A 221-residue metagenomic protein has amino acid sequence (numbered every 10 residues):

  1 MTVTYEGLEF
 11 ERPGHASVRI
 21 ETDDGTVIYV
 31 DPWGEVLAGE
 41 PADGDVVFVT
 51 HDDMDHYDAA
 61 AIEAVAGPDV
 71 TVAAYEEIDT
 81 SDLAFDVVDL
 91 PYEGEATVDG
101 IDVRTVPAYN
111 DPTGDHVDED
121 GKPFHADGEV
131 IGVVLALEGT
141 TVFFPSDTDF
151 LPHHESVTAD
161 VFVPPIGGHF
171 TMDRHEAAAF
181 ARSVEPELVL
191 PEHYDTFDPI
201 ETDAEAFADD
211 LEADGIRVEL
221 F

Functional and structural regions predicted by a protein language model:
M1-P41, D89-V157: Core dinuclear metal-dependent hydrolase active-site scaffold
T2, V88-V98, R182-F221: Binuclear metal-ion centers of metallo-dependent hydrolases, dominated by the metallo-beta-lactamase
P32-T80, T158-V163: Active-site metal-binding motif and surrounding structural segment of the metallo-beta-lactamase
E35-A38, D53-Y57, D79-S81, G94-A96 (+4 more regions): Active-site environment of divalent metal-dependent phosphoester hydrolases
A60-V65, H153, E176-F180, A206: A short acidic, amphipathic alpha-helical/loop segment
L83-V87: Helix-loop-beta element that forms the nucleotide-linked donor phosphate-binding surface in glycosyltransferases
A126-G128, M172-F180, D203-A208: Charged helix-capping and loop-helix junction motifs
A159-P164, R174-Y194: Proline-aspartate-enriched helix->loop->beta-strand connector
